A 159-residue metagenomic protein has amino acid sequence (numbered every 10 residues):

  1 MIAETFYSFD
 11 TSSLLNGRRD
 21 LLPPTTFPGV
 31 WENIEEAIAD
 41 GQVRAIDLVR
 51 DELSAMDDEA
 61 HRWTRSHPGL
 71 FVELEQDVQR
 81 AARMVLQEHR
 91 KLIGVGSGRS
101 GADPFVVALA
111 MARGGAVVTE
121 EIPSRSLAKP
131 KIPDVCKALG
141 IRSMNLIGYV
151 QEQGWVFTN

Functional and structural regions predicted by a protein language model:
M1-A45, E52-T64: Short, well-structured N-terminal submotif of metal-dependent ribonuclease cores
M1-E4, F27, P123-N159: Acidic, PIN/NYN-like endoribonuclease modules and their adjacent C-terminal/linker elements
M1-F6, L15-G17, Q76, I93-S97 (+1 more regions): Noncatalytic, typically N-terminal accessory segments of nucleic acid-processing enzymes and closely related
D47-G98: PIN-domain endoribonuclease scaffold, especially VapC-family toxins
D51-E52, R99-A102, I122-A128: Acidic, metal-coordinating catalytic cores used for nucleic-acid/nucleotide bond scission and strand-transfer chemistry
G98-V117, K131-K137: Acidic, metal-associated active-site segment
